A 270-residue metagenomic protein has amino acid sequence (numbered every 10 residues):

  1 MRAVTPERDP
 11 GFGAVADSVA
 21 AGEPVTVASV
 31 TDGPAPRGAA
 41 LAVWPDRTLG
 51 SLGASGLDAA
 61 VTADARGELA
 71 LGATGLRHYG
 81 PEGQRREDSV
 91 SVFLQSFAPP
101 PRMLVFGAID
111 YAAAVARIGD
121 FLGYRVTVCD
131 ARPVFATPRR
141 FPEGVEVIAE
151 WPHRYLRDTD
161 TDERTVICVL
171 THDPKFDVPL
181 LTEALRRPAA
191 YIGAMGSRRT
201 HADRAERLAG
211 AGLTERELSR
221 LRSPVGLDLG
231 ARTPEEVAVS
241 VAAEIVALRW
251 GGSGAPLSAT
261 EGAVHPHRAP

Functional and structural regions predicted by a protein language model:
M1-F135, R139-G144, D162-V166, L248 (+1 more regions): Segments forming oxygen-rich coordination pockets for charged ligands
I109-D110, P174-K175, R199: Residue-level detector of alpha-helix initiation sites
I118, P179-A184: A short acidic, amphipathic alpha-helical/loop segment
T127, I148, R222: General small-molecule cofactor/ligand-binding pocket signal
C129, V166, T171-H172, T182-R207: ADP-ribose/adenylate-binding Rossmann-like module
V145-W151: Conserved SAM-binding strand-loop segment of SAM-dependent methyltransferases
P152-E163: Short amphipathic alpha-helix with an adjacent loop that forms part of the alpha/beta core around
M195-P270: Adenosine-phosphate binding glycine-rich loop
